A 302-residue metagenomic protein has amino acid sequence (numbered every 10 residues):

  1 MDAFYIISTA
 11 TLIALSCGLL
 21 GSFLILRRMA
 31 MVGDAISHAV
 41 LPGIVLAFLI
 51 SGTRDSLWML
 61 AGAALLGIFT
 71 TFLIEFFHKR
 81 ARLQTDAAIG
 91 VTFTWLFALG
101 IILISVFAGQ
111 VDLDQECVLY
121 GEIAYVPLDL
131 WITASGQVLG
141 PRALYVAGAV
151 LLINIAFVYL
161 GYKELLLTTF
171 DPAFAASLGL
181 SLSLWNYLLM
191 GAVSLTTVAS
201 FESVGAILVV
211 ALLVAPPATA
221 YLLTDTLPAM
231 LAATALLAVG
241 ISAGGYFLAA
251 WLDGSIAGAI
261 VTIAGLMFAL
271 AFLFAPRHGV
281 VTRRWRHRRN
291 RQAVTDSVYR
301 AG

Functional and structural regions predicted by a protein language model:
M1-S16: Membrane-interfacial amphipathic/re-entrant helices at transmembrane-helix boundaries
A14, H38-L41, A63, G67-I68 (+5 more regions): Residue-level recognition of pore/gate-forming positions within transmembrane alpha-helices of multi-pass
G21, V45-L49, T70, I74-E75 (+6 more regions): Structural signal for membrane-spanning alpha-helices in multi-pass inner-membrane proteins, emphasizing helix cores
F23-S37, L41-L113, Y221-A232, A249-L252: Short loop segments and helix-boundary regions at transmembrane helix junctions of multi-pass inner-membrane proteins
F97-F157: Transmembrane helix-bundle core of multi-pass membrane transporters and related energy-transducing complexes
V138-P216: Helix-loop-helix "hairpin" substructures at the membrane interface of multi-pass membrane proteins
T196-G258: Transmembrane alpha-helical segments in multi-pass inner-membrane proteins
A257-G302: Cytosolic-side transmembrane-helix boundaries in multi-pass membrane proteins
